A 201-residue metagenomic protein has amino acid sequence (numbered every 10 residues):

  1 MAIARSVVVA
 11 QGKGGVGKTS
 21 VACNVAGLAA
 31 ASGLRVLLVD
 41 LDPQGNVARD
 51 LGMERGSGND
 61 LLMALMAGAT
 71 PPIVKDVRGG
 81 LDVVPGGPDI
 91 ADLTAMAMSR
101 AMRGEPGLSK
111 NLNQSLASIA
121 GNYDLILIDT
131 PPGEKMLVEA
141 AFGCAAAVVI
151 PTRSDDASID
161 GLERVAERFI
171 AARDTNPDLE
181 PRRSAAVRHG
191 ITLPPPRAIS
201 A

Functional and structural regions predicted by a protein language model:
M1-A201: P-loop NTP-binding core
